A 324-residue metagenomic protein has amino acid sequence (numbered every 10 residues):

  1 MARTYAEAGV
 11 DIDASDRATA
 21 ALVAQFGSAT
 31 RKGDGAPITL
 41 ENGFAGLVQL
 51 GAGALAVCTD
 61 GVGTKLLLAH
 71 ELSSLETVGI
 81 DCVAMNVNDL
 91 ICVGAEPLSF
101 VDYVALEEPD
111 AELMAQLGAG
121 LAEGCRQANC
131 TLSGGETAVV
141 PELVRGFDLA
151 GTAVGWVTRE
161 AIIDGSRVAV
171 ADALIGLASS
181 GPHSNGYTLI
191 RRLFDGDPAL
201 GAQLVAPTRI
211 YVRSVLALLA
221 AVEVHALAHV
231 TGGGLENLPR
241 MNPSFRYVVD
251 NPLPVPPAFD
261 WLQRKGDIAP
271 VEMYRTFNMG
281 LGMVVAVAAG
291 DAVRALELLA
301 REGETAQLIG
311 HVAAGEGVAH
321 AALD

Functional and structural regions predicted by a protein language model:
M1-T30, G35: N-terminal amphipathic/basic leader segments beginning at the initiator methionine
A2-E7, A24, E112-T131, V140-F147 (+3 more regions): Glycine-/charge-enriched secondary-structure boundary and capping motifs
D11, D60, A171, H229 (+1 more regions): Residue-level signature of catalytic and energy-coupling elements of molecular machines, predominantly ATP/GTP-dependent
A24-S180: Glycine-rich phosphate/pyrophosphate-binding loop regions near the starts of catalytic domains
A52-V57, G61-G63, R191, L253-Q263: Acidic-glycine-rich active-site phosphate/pyrophosphate-binding loop
V62-K65, T158-A161, P182-S184, L235 (+2 more regions): Short, acidic Gly/Pro/Ser/Thr-rich loop/turn segments
V168-P198, A202: Acidic, glycine-rich loop-and-beta core segments that form the ion-binding/anion-interacting portion of active sites
